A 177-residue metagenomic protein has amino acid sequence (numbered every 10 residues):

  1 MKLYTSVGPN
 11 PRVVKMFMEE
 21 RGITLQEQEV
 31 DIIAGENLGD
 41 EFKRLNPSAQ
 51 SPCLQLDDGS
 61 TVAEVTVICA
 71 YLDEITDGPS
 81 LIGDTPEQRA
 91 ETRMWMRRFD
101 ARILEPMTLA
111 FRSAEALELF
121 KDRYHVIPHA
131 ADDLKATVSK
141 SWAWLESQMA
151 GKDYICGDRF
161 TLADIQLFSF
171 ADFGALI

Functional and structural regions predicted by a protein language model:
M1-H129: GST-like domain detector, emphasizing the conserved glutathione-binding G-site in the N-terminal thioredoxin-like
A101-I177: GST-like fold's C-terminal all-alpha helical module
